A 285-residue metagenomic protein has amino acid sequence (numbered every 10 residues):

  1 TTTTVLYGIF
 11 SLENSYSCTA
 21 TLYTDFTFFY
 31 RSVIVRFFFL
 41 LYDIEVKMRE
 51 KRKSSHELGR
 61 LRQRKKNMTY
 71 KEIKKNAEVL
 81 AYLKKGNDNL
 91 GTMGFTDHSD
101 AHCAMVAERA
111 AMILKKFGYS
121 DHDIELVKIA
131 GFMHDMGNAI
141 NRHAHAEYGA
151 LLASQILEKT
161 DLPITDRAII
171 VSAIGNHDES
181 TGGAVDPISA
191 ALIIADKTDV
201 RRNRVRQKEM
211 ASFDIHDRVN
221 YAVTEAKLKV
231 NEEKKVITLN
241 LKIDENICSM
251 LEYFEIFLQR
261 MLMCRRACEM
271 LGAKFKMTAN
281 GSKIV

Functional and structural regions predicted by a protein language model:
L12, F26-D43: Hydrophobic alpha-helical signal peptides and transmembrane signal-/tail-anchor segments that drive secretory-pathway
R64-H145: Acidic/His-rich, divalent-metal-binding segments that scaffold phosphate/diphosphate chemistry
A107-A110, H145-K159: An active-site-proximal "capping" alpha-helix that borders the catalytic cofactor pocket
V127, G131-F132, Y148, I174 (+1 more regions): Short alpha-helical catalytic segment bearing the HExxH-like zincin motif of zinc-dependent metalloproteases
P163-E225: Histidine/acidic-rich helix-loop-helix segments that form or flank divalent-metal centers in metalloenzyme catalytic
D199-V285: Terminal helices and disordered tails flanking the catalytic cores of nucleotide-processing hydrolases
